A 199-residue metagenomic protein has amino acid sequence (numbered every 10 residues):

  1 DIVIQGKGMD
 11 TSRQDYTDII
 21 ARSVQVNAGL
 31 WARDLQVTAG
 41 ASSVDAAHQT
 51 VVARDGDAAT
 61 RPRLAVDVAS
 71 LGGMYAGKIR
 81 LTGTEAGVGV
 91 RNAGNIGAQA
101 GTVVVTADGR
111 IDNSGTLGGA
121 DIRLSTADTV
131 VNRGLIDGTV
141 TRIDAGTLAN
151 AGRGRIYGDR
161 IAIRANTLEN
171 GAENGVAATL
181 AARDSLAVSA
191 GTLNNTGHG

Functional and structural regions predicted by a protein language model:
D1-G199: Extracellular and secretory-pathway beta-repeat/beta-biased strand scaffolds
